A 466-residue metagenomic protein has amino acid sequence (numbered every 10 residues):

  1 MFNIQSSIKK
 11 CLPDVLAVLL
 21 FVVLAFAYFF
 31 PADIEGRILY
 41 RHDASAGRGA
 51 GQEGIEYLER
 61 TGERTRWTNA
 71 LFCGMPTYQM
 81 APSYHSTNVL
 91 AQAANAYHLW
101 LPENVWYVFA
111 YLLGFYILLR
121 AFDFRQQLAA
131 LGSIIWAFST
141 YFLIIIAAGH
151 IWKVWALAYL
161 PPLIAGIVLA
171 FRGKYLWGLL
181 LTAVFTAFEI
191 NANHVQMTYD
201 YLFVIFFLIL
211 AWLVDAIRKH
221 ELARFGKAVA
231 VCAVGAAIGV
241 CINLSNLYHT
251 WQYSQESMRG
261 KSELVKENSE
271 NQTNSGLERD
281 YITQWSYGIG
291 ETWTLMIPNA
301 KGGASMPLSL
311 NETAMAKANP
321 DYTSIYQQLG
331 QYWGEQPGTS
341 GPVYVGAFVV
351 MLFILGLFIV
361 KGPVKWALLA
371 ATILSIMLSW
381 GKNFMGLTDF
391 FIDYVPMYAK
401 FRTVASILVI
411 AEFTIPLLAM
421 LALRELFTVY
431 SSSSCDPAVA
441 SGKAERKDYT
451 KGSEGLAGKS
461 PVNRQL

Functional and structural regions predicted by a protein language model:
M1, Y201-G239, T250, L423-S433 (+2 more regions): Perimembrane helix-loop-helix junctions
M1-F30, K227-A236, M351-I354, V364: Start-transfer (signal-anchor) and selected internal transmembrane alpha helices of multi-pass inner/ER membrane
K10-L12, I217-A230, T313-Q327, L352-K382 (+2 more regions): Membrane-interface helix-loop-helix junctions at transmembrane boundaries of multi-pass membrane enzymes, predominantly
D14-V22, R224-W251, K266-E270, L374 (+2 more regions): Hydrophobic alpha-helical membrane-interfacial segments at the cytosolic entry of transmembrane helices
L24-L118, I134-L157, T273, L277-V345 (+2 more regions): Membrane-interface coil-to-helix junctions
I34-G47, T250-K266: Alpha-helical transmembrane signal-anchor/signal-peptide segments
L113, I117, P162-L169, I205-D215 (+3 more regions): Transmembrane alpha-helices and membrane-interface helical segments of multi-pass integral membrane enzymes
G114-A121, Q127-A216, A228-T250: Membrane-embedded helix bundles of polyisoprenyl
